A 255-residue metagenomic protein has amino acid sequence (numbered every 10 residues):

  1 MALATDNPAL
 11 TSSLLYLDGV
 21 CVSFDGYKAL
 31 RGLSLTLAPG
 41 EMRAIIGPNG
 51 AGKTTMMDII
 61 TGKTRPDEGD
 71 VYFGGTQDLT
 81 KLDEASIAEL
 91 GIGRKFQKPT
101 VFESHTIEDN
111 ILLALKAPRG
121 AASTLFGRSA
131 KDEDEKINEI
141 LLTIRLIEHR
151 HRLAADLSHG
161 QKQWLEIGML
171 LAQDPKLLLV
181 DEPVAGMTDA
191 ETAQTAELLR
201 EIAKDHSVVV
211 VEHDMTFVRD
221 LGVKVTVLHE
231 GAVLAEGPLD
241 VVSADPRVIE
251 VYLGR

Functional and structural regions predicted by a protein language model:
A2-R255: Glycine-rich phosphate-binding loops of nucleotide-dependent enzymes
